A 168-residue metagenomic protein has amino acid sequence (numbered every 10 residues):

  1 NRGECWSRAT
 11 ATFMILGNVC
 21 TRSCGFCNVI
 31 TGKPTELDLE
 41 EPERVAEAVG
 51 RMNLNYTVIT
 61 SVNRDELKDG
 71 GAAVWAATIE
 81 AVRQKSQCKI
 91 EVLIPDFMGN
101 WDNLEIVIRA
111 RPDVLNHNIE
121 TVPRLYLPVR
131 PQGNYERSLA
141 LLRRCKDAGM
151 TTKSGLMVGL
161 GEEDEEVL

Functional and structural regions predicted by a protein language model:
R2-G3: Short, solvent-exposed loop/turn elements at beta->coil junctions and helix N-caps that rim active or binding pockets
W6-L115, I119-L125, N134-A148, S154 (+1 more regions): Conserved Radical SAM active-site core
V129: Short, flexible helix/strand-to-coil boundary loops that buttress conserved ligand/catalytic motifs in alpha/beta
G161: Long C-terminal interaction/binding lobes of large macromolecular proteins
